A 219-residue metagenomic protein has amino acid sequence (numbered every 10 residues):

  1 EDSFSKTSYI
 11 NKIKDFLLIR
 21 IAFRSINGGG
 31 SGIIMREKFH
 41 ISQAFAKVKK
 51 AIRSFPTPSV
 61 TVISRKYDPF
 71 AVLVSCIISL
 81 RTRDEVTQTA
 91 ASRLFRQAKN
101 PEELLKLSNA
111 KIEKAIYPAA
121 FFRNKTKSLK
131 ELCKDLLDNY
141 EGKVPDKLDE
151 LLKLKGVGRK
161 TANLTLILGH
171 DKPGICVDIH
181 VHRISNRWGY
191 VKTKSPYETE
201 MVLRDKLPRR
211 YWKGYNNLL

Functional and structural regions predicted by a protein language model:
D2-N11: Extreme N-terminal basic, low-complexity initiation segments that serve as generic localization/processing leaders
F16-L17: Short hydrophobic targeting helices and cationic amphipathic motifs that mediate membrane/organellar targeting
R36-L219: Catalytic cores of DNA base-excision repair glycosylases
